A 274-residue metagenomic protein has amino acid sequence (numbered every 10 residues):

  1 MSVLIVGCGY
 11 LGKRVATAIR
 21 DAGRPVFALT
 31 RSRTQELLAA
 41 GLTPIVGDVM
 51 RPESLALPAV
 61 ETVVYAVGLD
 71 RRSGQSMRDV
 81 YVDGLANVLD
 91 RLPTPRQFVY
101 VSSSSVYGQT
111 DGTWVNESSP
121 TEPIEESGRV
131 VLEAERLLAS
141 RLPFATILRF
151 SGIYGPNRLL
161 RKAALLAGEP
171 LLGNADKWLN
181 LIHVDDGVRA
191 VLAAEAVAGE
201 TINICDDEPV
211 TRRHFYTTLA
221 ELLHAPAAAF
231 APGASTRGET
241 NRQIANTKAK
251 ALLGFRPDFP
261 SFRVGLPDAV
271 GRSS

Functional and structural regions predicted by a protein language model:
G12-K13: N-terminal Rossmann-fold NAD(P) dinucleotide-binding loop
P58-V99, E133: NAD(P)-cofactor binding segment of oxidoreductase domains
A86-E126: Conserved Rossmann-fold NAD(P)-dependent oxidoreductase catalytic core, especially the SDR/UDP-sugar
D111-I147: Catalytic helix-loop patch of NAD(P)-dependent Rossmann-fold dehydrogenases
E125, A139-L179: NAD(P)-dependent short-chain dehydrogenase/reductase
K162-P170, D176-I202: Alpha-helical substrate-binding/gating segment
V188-T240: Mid/C-terminal beta-alpha module of Rossmann-like enzyme folds, strongest in SDR-family dehydrogenases/epimerases
R237-S274: C-terminal amphipathic/interface module of NAD(P)-dependent oxidoreductases and related NAD-binding regulators
